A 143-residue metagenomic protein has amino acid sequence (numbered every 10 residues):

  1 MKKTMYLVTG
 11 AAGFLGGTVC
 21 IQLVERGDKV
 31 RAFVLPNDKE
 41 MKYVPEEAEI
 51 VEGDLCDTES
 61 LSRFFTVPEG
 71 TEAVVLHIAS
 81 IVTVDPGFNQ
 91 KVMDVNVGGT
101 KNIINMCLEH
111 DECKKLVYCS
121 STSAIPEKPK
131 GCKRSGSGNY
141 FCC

Functional and structural regions predicted by a protein language model:
M5-D28: N-terminal Rossmann NAD(P)H-binding glycine-rich loop of SDR-like oxidoreductase domains
G10, A79, V117-S120: Active-site beta-alpha turn of Rossmann-fold NAD(P)-dependent dehydrogenases/reductases
G17-V19, K42, P86-G87, E127-P129: Short glycine-/acidic-enriched loop or helix-start segments at secondary-structure transitions that form or flank
D28-P36: Conserved glycine-rich Rossmann-like NAD(P)H-binding loop of the short-chain dehydrogenase/reductase
K39-K42, E52-G98, N102: NAD(P)H-binding glycine-rich loop region in Rossmannoid oxidoreductase-like domains and their noncatalytic homologs
V44-A48: A short helix-to-beta-strand connector/capping loop
G98-C143: Conserved Rossmann-fold NAD(P)-dependent oxidoreductase catalytic core, especially the SDR/UDP-sugar
